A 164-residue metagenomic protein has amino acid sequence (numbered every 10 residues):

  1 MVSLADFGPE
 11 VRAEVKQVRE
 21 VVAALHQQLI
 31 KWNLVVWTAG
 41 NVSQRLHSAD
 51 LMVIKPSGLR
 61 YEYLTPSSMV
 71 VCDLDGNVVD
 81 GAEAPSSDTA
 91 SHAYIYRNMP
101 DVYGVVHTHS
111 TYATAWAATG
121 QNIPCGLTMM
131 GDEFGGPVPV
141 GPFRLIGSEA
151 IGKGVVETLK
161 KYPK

Functional and structural regions predicted by a protein language model:
M1-K164: Glycine-rich flexible loops
